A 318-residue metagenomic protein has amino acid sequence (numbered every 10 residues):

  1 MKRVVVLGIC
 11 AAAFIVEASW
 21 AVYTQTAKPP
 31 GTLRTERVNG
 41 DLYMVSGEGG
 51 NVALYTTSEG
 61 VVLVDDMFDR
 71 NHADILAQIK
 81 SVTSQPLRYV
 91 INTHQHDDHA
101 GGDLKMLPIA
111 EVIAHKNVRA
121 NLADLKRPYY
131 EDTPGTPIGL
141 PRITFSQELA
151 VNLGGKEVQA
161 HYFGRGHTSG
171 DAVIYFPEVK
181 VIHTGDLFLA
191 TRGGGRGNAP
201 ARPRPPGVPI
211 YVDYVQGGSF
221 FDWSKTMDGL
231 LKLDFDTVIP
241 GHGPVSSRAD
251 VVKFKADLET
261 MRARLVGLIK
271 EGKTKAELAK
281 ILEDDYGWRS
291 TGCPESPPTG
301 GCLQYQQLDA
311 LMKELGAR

Functional and structural regions predicted by a protein language model:
M1-I9: Bacterial N-terminal signal peptides that target proteins for export
G8, A13-Q25, K232-D234, V245-R318: Accessory terminal helices/loops
Y23-P30, R127-P128, G195-P206, E295-T299: Disordered, low-complexity segments in secreted/periplasmic proteins that are enriched in proline
P30, R37, V118-G164, T168-G170 (+3 more regions): Metallo-beta-lactamase
L33-Q78, I174-F176, K180-D186: Conserved beta-strand hairpin/beta-sheet module of binuclear metal-dependent hydrolase folds, prominently
D41, Y55, D65, I79 (+10 more regions): Divalent metal-coordination and catalytic microenvironments
S58-V62, R70-I113, L233: Active-site metal-binding motif and surrounding structural segment of the metallo-beta-lactamase
G60-V62, F68-R70, A150, E157-T260 (+1 more regions): Metallo-beta-lactamase
